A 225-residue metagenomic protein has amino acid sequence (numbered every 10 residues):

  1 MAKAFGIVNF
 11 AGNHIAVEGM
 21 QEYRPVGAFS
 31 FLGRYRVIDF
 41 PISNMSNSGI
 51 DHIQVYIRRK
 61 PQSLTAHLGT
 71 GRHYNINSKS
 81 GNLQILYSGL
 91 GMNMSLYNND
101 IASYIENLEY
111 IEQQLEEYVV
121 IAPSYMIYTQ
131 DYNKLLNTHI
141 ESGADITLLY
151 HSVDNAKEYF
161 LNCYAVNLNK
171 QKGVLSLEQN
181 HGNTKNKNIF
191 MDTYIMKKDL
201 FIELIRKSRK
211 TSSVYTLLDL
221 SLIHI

Functional and structural regions predicted by a protein language model:
M1-G12, E18-M20, N77, D199 (+1 more regions): Left-handed beta-helix
M1-L32, S43, S48-I50: N-terminal nucleotide-binding beta1-loop-alpha1 segment
V37-I42: Short, well-formed alpha-helical segments that are part of the catalytic scaffolds of diverse glycosyltransferases
Q54-I57, L149-Y150: Short internal beta-strands
R59, A122, M196: A conserved hydrophobic position in a structured secondary element of the catalytic/binding core that shapes
Q62-I85: Acidic donor-binding segment of Leloir-type glycosyltransferases
N82-A165: Conserved beta-loop-beta/alpha segment of the NTase-like Rossmann-fold superfamily that binds/positions NTPs
N169-I223: Catalytic-core segments of class I nucleotidyltransferases/pyrophosphorylases that form NMP-activated intermediates
